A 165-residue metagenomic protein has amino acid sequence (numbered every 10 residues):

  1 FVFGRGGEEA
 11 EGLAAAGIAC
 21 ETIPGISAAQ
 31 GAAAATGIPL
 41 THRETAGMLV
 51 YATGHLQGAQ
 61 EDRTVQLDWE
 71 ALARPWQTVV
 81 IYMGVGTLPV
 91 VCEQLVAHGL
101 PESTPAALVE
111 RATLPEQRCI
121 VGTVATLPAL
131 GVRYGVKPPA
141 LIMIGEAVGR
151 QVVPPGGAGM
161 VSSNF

Functional and structural regions predicted by a protein language model:
F1: A short, small-residue-rich loop immediately preceding and capping a beta-strand
G4-G12, I18, A46-M48, T53-F165: A contiguous loop/helix-start segment that scaffolds small-molecule binding in enzyme catalytic cores
C20-T22, L40: Hydrophobic beta-strand scaffold residues
T22-A28: Active-site nucleophile and cofactor-binding loops and adjacent substrate-binding regions of central metabolic enzymes
A29-L40: Structured adenosyl-cofactor binding patch, chiefly the S-adenosyl-L-methionine
I38-R43, H98: Short beta-strand/loop turn elements enriched in aromatics
